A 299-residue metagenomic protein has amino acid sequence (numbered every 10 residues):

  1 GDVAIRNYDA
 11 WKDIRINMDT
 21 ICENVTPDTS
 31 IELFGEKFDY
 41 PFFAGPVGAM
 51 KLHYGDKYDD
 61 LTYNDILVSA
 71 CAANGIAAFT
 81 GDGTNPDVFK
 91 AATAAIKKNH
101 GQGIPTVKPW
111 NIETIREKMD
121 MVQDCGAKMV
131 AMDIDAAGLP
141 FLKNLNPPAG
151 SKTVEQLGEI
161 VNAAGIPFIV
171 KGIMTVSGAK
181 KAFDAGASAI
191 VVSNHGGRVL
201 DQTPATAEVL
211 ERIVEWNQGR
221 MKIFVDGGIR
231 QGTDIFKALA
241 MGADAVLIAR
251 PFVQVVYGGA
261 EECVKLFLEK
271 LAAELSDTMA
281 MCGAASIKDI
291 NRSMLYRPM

Functional and structural regions predicted by a protein language model:
G1-A4, A10, F252, V256 (+1 more regions): C-terminal extensions of enzymes
G1-F38, I290: An N-cap/entry alpha-helix motif that binds or orients negatively charged groups
W11-M18, G75, Q123-G126, A164 (+3 more regions): Structural signal for hydrophobic packing residues in well-ordered secondary-structure cores of soluble enzyme domains
T26-I31, K90, T114-D120: Short alpha-helical segments and helix-capping/turn motifs at coil-helix boundaries
D39-G48: Outer membrane beta-barrel
A49-K57: N-terminal binding-site loop/beta-alpha segment at the start of enzyme catalytic domains that lines or forms
Y58, S69, K98, W110-V225 (+2 more regions): Alpha/beta enzyme core
T62-N111: A gly/proline- and charged-residue-enriched helix-loop-helix capping module
